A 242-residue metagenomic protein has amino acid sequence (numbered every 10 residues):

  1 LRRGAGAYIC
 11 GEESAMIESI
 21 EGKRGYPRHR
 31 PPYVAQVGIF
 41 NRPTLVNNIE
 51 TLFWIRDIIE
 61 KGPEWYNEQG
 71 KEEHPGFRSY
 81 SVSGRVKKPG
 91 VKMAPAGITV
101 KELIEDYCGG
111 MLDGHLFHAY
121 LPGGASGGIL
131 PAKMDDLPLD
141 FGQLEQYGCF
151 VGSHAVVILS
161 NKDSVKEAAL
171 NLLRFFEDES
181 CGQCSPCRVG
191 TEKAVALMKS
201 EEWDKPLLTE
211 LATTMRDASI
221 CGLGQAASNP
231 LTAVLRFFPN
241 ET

Functional and structural regions predicted by a protein language model:
L1-A96, C108: Hydrophobic alpha-helical positions that pack around
E12-A15, A94-P95, S126-L137, M198-S200 (+1 more regions): Short glycine/threonine-rich loop-to-helix capping motif typified by GTGT followed within a few residues by an Asp-Pro
S19-P31, K133-F150: Active-site loop ensemble at the mouth of alpha/beta enzyme cores that anchors a bound cofactor
W65-F77, L112-P122, Q183-C187, D204-L208 (+1 more regions): Flexible, glycine/charged-enriched surface loops at secondary-structure junctions
A96-D113: Short amphipathic, charge-patterned alpha-helical segments
V100-L103, L116, S180, A194: Extended, hydrophobic alpha-helical segments in both membrane/secreted and soluble proteins
L112-Q146: Terminal amphipathic helices with adjacent charged low-complexity linkers/tails
P138-T242: Ferredoxin-type iron-sulfur electron-transfer modules in oxidoreductases and energy-metabolism complexes
